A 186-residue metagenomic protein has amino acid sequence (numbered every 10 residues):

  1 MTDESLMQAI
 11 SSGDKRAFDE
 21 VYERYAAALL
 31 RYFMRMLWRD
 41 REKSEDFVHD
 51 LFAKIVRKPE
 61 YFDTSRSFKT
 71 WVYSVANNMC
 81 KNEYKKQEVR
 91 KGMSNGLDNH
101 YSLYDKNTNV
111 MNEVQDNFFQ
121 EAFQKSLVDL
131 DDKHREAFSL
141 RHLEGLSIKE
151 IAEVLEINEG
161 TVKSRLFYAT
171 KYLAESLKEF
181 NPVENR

Functional and structural regions predicted by a protein language model:
S5, A9, R39, G92-S94 (+3 more regions): C-terminal edge and immediately downstream basic/flexible tail or linker adjoining helix-turn-helix-like DNA-binding
S11-E20, L30-D50, E159, V183-R186: Short, charged helix-capping/linker segments at alpha-helix termini
A26, L30, F52, D131 (+2 more regions): C-terminal flanking helix
D46-A53, R66-N78: Structural recognition of an alpha-helix C-terminal capping motif at a helix-to-coil junction
E60-T64, S74-N95, Y168: Arg/Lys-rich amphipathic alpha helix in sigma70-family domain 2
N82, R90-E113, S147: Internal acidic/polar
A137-R141: A short pre-motif secondary-structure segment
K149, G160: Residues within helix-turn-helix
